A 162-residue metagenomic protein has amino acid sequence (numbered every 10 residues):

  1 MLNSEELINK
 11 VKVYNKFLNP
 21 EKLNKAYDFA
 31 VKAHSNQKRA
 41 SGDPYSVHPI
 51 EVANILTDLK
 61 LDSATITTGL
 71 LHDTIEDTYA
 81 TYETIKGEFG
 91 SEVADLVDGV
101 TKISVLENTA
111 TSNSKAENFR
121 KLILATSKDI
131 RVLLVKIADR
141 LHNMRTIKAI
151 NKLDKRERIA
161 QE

Functional and structural regions predicted by a protein language model:
M1-E162: Active-site helical microenvironments for divalent-metal-assisted chemistry
